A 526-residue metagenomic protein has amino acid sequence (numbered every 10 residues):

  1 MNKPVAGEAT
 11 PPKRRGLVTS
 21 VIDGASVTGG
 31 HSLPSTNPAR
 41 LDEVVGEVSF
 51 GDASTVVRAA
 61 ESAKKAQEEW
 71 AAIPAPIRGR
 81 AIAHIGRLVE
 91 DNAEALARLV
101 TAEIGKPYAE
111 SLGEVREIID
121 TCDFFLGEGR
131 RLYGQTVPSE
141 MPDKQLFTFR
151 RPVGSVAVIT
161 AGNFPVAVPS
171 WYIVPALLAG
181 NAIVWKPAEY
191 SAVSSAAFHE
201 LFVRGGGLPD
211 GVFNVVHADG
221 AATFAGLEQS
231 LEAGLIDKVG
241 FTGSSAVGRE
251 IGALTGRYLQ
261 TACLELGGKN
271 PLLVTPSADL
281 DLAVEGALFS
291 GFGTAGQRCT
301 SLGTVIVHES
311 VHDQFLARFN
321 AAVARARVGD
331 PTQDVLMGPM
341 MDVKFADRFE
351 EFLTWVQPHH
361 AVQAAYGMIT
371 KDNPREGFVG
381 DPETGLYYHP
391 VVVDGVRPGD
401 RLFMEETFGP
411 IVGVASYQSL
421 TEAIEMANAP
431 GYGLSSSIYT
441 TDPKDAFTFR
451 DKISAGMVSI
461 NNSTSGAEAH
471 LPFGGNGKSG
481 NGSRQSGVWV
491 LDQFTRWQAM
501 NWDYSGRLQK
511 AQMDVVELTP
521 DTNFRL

Functional and structural regions predicted by a protein language model:
M1-L41: Hydrophobic face of amphipathic alpha-helices that form TPR/SEL1-like repeat modules and related alpha-solenoid
P38-A39, A53-V56, A75, A93 (+6 more regions): Residues at or immediately preceding the N-termini of alpha-helices
R40-G46, G207, I236, L273 (+2 more regions): Conserved C-terminal structural/oligomerization subdomain of aldehyde/semialdehyde dehydrogenase
D42, R78, V100, C122 (+9 more regions): Residue-level signal for inorganic ion chemistry
D42-L132, D143: Glycine-rich loop-to-alpha-helix module at the N-terminal edge of alpha/beta enzyme cores
V45-G51, A66-A72, V158, L272-T275 (+5 more regions): Short, well-ordered beta-strand elements within core beta-sheets of diverse protein domains
G134-L282, D334, Y417: Rossmann-like NAD(P) dinucleotide-binding subdomain of oxidoreductase/dehydrogenase enzymes
R204, A246-R397, I460, Q509-K510 (+1 more regions): ALDH superfamily catalytic-core signature
